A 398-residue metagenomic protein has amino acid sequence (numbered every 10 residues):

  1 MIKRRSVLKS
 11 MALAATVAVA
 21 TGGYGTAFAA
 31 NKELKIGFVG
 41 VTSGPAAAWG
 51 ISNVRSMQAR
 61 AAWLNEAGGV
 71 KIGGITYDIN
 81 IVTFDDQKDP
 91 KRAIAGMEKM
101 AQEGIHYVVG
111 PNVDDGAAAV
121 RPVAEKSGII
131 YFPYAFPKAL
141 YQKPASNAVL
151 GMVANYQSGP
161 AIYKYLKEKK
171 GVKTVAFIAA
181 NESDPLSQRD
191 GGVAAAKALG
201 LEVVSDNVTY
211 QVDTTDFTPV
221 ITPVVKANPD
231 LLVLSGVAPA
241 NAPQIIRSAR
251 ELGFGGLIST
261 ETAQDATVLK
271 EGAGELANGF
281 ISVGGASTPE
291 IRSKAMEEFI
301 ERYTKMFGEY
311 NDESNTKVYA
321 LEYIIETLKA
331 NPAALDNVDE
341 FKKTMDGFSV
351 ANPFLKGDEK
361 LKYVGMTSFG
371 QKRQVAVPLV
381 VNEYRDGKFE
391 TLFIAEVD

Functional and structural regions predicted by a protein language model:
I2-M11, F28-D398: Extracytosolic ligand-binding ectodomains
A18-T26: C-terminal segment of classical bacterial N-terminal signal peptides
